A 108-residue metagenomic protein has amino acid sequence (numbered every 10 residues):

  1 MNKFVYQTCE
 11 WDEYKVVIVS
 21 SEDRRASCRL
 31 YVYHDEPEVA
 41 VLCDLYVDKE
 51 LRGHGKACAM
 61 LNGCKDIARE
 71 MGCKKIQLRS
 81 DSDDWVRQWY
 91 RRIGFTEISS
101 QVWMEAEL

Functional and structural regions predicted by a protein language model:
M1-E38, C43: Acetyl-CoA-dependent GNAT
L45-V47: Hydrophobic adenine-recognition pocket in adenosine-nucleotide-binding enzymes
L51, G55-G63: Conserved acetyl-CoA pyrophosphate-binding loop and the N-cap/start of the following alpha-helix in GNAT-like
C58, S82-S100: Conserved active-site alpha-helix within GNAT-family acetyltransferase domains
N62, D66, R92: Short, well-ordered alpha-helices that flank and scaffold nucleotide-derived cofactor binding pockets
A68-D81: Conserved GNAT acetyl-CoA-binding A-motif
M104-L108: Short beta-strand-to-coil "C-cap" segments at the C-terminal boundary of structured domains/repeats, marking
